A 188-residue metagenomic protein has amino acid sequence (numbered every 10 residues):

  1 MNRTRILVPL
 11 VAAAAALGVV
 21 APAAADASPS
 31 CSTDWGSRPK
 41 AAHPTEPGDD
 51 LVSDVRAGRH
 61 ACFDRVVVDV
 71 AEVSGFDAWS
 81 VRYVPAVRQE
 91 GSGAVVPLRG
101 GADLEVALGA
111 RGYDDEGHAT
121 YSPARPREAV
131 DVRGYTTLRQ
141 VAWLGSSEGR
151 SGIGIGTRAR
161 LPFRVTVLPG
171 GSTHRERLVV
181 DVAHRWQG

Functional and structural regions predicted by a protein language model:
M1-A27: Secretory targeting and sorting signals
D26-G188: Short linear recognition/processing motifs and adjacent strand/loop elements at protein termini and domain edges
